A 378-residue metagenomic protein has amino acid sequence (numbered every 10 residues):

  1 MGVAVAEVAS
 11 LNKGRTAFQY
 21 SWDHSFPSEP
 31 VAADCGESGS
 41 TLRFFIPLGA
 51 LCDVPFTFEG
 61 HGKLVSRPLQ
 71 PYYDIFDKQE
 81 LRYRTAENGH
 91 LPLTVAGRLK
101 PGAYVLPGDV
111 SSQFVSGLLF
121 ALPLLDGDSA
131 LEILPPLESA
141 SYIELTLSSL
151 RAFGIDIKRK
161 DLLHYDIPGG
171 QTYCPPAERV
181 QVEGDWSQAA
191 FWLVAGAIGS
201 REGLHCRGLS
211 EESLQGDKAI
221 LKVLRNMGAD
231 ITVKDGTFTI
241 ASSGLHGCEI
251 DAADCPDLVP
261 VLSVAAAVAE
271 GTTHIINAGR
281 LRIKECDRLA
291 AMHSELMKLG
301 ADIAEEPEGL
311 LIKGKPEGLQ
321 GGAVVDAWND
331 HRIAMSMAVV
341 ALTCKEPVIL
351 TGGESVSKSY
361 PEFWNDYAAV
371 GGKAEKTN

Functional and structural regions predicted by a protein language model:
M1-N378: Short, structured segments at the rim of ligand-binding sites
